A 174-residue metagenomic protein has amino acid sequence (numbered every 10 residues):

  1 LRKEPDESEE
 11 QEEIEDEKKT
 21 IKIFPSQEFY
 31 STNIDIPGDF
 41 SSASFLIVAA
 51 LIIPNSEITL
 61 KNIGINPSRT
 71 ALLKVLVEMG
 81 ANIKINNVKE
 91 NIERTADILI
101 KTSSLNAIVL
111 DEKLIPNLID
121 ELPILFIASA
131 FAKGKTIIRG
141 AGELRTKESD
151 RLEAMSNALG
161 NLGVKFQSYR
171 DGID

Functional and structural regions predicted by a protein language model:
L1-D174: Short, structured segments at the rim of ligand-binding sites
